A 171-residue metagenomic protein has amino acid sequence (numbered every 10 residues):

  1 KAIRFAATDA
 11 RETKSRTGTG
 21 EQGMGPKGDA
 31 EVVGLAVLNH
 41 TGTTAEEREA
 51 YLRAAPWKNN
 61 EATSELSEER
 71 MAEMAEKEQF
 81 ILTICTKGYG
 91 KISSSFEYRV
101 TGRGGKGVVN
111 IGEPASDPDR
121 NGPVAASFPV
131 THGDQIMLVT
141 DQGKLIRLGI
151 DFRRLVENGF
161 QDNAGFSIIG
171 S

Functional and structural regions predicted by a protein language model:
K1-S171: Short, structured "edge-of-domain" segments at secondary-structure transitions
